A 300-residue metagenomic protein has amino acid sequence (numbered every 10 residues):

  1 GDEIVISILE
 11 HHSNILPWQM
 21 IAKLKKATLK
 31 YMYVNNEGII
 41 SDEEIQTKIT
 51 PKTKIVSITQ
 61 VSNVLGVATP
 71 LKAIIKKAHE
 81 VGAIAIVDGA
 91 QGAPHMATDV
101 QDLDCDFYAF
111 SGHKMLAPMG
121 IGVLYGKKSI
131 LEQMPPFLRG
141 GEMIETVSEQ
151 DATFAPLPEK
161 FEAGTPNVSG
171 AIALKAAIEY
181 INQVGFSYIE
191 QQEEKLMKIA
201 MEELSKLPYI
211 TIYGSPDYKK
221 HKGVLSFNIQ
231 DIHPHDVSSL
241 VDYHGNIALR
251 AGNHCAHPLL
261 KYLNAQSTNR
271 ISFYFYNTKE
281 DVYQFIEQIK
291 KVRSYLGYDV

Functional and structural regions predicted by a protein language model:
G1-V300: Pyridoxal 5′-phosphate
